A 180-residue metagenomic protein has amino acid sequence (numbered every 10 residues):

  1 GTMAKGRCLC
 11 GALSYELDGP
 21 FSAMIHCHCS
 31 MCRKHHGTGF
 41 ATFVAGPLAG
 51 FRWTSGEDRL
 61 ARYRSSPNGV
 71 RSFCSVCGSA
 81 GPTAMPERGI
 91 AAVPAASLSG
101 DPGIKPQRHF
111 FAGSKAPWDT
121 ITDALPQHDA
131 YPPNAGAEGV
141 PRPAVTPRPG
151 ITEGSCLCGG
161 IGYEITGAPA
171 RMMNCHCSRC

Functional and structural regions predicted by a protein language model:
G1-C180: A short Gly-Trp-Pro
